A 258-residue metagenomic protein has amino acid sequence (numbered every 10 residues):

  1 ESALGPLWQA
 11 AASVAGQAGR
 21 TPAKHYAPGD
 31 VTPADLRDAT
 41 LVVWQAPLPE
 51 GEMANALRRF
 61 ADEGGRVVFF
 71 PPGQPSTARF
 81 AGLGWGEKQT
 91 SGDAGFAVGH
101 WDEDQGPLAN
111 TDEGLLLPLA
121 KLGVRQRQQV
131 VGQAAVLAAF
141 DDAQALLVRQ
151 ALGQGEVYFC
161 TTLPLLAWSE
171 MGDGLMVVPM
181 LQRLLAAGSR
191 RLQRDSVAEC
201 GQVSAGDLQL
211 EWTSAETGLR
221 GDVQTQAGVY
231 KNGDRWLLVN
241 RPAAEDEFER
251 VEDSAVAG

Functional and structural regions predicted by a protein language model:
E1-Q9, H25-D30, A34-D35, A151-G153 (+2 more regions): Membrane-embedded catalytic interface detector for glycan/lipid assembly enzymes
S2-F60, G64-F70, P75: Conserved, compact domain cores that house catalytic/ligand-binding motifs in diverse enzymes and effector modules
V14, G114, A187, R191: Phosphate/oxyanion-binding loops and surfaces in catalytic or ligand/nucleic-acid-binding neighborhoods
G29-L36, G92-A97, Q144-L146, D246-E247: A short acidic, often aromatic-flanked loop/helix-cap motif at beta-alpha or helix-coil junctions that lines enzyme
L41, R66-V67, A135, G155-Y158: Beta-sheet entry/capping signal
P47-E113, F159: A glycine-rich, often tryptophan-bearing local segment used as a flexible ligand/cofactor-contacting loop or short
P49, Q74-P75, D141-A143, P164-L165 (+1 more regions): Short, glycine-/Ser/Thr-/acidic-enriched flexible segments
D102-G153, T161, G206-K231: Catalytic beta-strand/loop cores that center a nucleophilic Ser/Cys/Thr and support acyl-enzyme chemistry
